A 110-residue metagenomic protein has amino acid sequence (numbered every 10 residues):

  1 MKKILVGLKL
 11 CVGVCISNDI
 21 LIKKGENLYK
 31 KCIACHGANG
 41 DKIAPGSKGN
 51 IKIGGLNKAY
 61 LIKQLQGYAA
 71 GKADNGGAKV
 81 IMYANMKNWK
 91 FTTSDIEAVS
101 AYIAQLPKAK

Functional and structural regions predicted by a protein language model:
I4-G13: Sec-dependent N-terminal signal peptides
G13-Y29, D41-A44, K108-K110: Electrostatic cytochrome c docking/interface patches
I22-I33, G55-K63: Sequence context surrounding c-type heme c attachment/ligation sites in exported
C32-N39, V99, I103: The canonical Cys-X-X-Cys-His
H36-N39, N57-Y60, K90: Conserved functional loop/turn residues at catalytic and ligand-binding sites
I43-G54, Y68-A98, I103-P107: Axial heme c-ligation environment in periplasmic c-type cytochrome domains
